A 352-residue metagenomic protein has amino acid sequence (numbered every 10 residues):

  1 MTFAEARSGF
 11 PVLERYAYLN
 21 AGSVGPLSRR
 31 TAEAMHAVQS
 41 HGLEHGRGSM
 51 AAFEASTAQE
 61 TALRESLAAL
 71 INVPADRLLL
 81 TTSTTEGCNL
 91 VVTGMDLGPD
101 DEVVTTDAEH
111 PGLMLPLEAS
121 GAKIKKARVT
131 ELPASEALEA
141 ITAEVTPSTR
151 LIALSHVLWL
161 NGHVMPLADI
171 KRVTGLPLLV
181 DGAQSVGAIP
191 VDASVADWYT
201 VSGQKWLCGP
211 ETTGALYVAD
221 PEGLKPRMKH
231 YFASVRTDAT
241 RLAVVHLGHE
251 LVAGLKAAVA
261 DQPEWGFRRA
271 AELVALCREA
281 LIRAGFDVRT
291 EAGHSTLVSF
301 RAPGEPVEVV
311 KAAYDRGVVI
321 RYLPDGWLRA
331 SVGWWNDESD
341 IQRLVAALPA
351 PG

Functional and structural regions predicted by a protein language model:
M1-G352: Pyridoxal 5′-phosphate
